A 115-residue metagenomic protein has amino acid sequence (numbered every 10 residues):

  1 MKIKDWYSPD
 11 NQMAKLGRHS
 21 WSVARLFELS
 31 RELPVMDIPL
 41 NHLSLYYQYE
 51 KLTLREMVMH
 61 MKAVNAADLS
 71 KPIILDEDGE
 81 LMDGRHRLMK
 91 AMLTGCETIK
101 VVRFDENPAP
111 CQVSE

Functional and structural regions predicted by a protein language model:
M1-V35, Y47-L52: An acidic, glycine-rich, mixed-charge low-complexity segment common to nucleic-acid enzymes
L29-M82: Short alpha-helix boundary/capping and kink motifs at helix termini
P39, R103-D105: Residues at the C-termini of beta-strands that transition into short coil/loop
Y49-R55, E106-E115: Amphipathic, charge-rich alpha-helical segments that serve as recognition/docking helices
A67, G95-C96: A short, structural micro-pattern
D78-T94: A sequence-level detector for short glycine-anchored, His/Arg-bearing signature motifs that mark catalytic or binding
E97-R103: Short hydrophobic/aromatic-enriched beta-strand-loop microsegments
